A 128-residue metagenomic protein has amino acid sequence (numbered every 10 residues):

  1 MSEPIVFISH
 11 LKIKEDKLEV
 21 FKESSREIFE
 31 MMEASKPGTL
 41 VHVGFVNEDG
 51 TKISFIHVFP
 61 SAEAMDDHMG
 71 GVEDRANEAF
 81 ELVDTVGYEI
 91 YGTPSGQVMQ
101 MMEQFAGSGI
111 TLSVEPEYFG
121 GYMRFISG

Functional and structural regions predicted by a protein language model:
M1-I53, P60-G71, E81-G128: Short S/T/G/P-rich N-terminal loop/turn motif that feeds into the first structured element of a domain
E73-N77: A short, acidic, amphipathic alpha-helical segment used as a generic capping/interface helix at domain edges
